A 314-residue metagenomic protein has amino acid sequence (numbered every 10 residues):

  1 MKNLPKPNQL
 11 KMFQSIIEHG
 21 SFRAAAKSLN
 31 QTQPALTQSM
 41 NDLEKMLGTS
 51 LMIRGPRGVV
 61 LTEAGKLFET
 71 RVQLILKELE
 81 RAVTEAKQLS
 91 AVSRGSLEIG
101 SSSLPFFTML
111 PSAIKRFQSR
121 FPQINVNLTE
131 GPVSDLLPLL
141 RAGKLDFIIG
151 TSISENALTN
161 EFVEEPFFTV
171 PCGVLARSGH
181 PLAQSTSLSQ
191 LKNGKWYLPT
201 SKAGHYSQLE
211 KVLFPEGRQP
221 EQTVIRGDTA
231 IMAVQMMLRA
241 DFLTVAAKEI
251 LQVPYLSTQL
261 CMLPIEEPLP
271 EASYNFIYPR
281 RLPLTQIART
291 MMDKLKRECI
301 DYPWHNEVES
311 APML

Functional and structural regions predicted by a protein language model:
Q14-T32: Short helix-boundary/capping micro-motifs
E44-E63: A short LG(V/I)-centered, amphipathic sequence patch enriched for acidic residue(s) preceding the LG motif
S90, F162-W196: Flexible hinge/capping segments at coil-to-helix
R94-E155: Central regulatory/effector-binding core of bacterial HTH transcription factors
M109, A183, C261-H305: A late-sequence structural motif
P132-L145, T151, K202-C261: Hydrophobic hinge/microswitch elements
T151, L182-A183, G194-G217, L284-D293 (+1 more regions): Secondary-structure junction motif
L158-P166, V170, I231-R281: Beta-alpha-beta core module
